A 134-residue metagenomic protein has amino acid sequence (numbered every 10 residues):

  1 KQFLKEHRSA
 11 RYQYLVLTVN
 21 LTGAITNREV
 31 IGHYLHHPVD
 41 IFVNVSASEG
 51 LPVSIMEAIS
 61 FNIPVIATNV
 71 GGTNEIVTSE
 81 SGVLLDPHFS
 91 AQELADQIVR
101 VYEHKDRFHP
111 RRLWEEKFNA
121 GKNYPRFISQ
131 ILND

Functional and structural regions predicted by a protein language model:
Q2-R28, H33: Nucleotide-activated donor-binding/catalytic signature segment of Leloir-type glycosyltransferases, i.e., the conserved
E29, F89, E103-N133: A charged, aromatic-enriched C-terminal amphipathic alpha-helix characteristic of glycosyltransferases across folds
I31-L35, P52, M56-S60, N74-E75: Short alpha-helical segment that forms part of, or immediately flanks, the ligand-binding pocket in carbohydrate-active
H37-V39: An anion/phosphate-binding loop that grips the pyrophosphate of nucleotide cofactors and donors
I41-V43: A short hydrophobic beta-strand element within the catalytic core of glycosyltransferases that build diverse glycans
V45-A47: Aromatic "clamp/platform" in nucleotide-sugar-dependent glycosyltransferases that forms part of the donor/acceptor
I55, P64-A67: Short hydrophobic beta-strand element within catalytic cores of glycosyltransferases and related nucleotide-activated
N74-V99: Change "using UDP/GDP/dTDP sugars" to "using nucleotide sugars
